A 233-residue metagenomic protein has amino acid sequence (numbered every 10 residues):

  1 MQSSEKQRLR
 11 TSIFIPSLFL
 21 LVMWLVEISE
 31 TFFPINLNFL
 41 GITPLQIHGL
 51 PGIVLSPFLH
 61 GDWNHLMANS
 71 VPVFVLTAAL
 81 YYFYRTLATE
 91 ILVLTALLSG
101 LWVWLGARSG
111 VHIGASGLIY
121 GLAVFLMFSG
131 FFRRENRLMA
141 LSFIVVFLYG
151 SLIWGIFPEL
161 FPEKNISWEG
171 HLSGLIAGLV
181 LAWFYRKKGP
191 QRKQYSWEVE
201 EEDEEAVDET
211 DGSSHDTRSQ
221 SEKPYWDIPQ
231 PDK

Functional and structural regions predicted by a protein language model:
M1-R218: A detector for small-residue-rich transmembrane helices and their helix-helix packing motifs
D211-K233: C-terminal regulatory/interaction regions
